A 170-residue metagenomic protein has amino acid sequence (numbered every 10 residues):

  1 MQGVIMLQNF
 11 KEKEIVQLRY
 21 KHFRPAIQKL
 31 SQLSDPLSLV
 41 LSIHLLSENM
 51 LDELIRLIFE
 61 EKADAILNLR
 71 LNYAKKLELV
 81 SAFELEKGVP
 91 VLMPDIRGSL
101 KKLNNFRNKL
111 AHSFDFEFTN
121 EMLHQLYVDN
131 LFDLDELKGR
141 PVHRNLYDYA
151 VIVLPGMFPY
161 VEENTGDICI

Functional and structural regions predicted by a protein language model:
Q2-I170: Amphipathic alpha-helical interface elements
